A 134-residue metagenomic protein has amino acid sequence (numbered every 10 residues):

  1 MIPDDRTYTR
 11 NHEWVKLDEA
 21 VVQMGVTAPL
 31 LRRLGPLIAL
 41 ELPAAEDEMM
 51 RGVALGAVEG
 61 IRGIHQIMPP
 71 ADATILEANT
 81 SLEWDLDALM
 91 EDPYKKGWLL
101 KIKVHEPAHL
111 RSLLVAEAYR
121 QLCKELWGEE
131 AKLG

Functional and structural regions predicted by a protein language model:
M1-R51, E91, K96-P107, S112 (+2 more regions): Acidic, low-complexity mobile loops and tails
I2, I38, I61-I67, I75 (+1 more regions): Weak global preference for isoleucine
V15-L17, I61, A78: Residue-level recognition of beta-strand microenvironments
A28, R62, A71: A short beta-strand motif that forms part of the nucleic acid-binding face of small beta-barrel RNA-binding folds
A44-V58, P69, T74-E77: Short, well-structured beta-strand-loop connectors
A54-G56, I61-G63, S81-L82, E106: Short, charged beta-turn/beta-strand-edge "cap" motif at the junction between a beta-strand and an adjacent loop
H65-L99: Mid-chain, well-packed structural core segment of small domains
